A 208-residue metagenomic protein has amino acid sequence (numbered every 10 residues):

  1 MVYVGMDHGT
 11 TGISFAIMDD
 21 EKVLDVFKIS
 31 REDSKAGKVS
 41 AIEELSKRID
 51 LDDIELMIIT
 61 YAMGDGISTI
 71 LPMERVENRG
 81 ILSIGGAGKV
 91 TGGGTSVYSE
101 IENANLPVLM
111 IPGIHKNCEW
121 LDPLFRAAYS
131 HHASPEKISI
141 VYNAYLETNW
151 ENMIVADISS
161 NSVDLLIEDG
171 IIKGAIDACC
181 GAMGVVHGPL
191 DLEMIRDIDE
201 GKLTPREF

Functional and structural regions predicted by a protein language model:
M1-V26, W150-A175: Gly/Thr-rich phosphate-binding beta-strand-loop-beta motif of the actin/hexokinase/Hsp70
M6, M57-I59, P107-G113, A133-P135 (+2 more regions): General beta-strand structural signal in soluble alpha/beta enzymes
T10, A36-S40, G92, S96 (+2 more regions): Conserved active-site and cofactor/substrate-binding residues in soluble primary-metabolism enzymes
F27-S68: Glycine/small-residue-rich interface belts in oligomeric ring/scaffold proteins and their assembly partners
L45-D50, V97-N105, I140, A144 (+1 more regions): Hydrophobic, Leu/Ile/Phe/Ala-enriched alpha-helical segments that form helix-helix packing faces
L51-Y129: Short beta-strand-loop/turn "lid" adjacent to the catalytic site in phosphate-handling enzymes
Y61-D65, H115, S159-S162, A178-M183 (+1 more regions): Glycine-rich beta-alpha junction loops
P123-N152, D169, K173-F208: Glycine-rich phosphate-binding loop plus the immediately following alpha-helix
